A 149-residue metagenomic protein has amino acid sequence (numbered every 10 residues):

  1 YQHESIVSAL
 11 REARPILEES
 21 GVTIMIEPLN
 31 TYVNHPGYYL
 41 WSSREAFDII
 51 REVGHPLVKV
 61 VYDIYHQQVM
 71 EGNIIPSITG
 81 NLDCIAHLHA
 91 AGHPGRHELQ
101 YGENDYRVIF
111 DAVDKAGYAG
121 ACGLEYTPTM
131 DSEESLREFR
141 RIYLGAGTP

Functional and structural regions predicted by a protein language model:
Y1-E4, T31-Y38: Surface-exposed cleft-lining segments at the edges of enzyme active sites
Q2-S20: An active-site-proximal structural segment forming one wall of the substrate-binding cleft that immediately precedes
R11, T23, L40-Y62, H66-P149: Histidine-acidic metal/acid-base catalytic patches
N30-T31, T127: Conserved beta-strand edge residues that scaffold enzyme active sites
